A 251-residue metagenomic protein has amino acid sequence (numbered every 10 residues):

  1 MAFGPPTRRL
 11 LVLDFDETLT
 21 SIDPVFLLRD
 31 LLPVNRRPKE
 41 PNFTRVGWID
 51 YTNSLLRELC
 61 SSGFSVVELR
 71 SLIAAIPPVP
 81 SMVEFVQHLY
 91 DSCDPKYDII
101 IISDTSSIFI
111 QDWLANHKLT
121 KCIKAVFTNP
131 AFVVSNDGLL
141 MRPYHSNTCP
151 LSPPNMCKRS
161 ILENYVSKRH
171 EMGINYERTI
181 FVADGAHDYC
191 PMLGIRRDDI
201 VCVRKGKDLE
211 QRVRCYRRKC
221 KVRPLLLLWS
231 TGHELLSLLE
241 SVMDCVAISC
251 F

Functional and structural regions predicted by a protein language model:
A2, S81-I100, T105-F251: C-terminal cap/substrate-recognition subdomain and adjoining C-terminal extension of metal-dependent phosphatase-like
A2-S135: Alpha-helical substrate-recognition element adjacent to the catalytic core
